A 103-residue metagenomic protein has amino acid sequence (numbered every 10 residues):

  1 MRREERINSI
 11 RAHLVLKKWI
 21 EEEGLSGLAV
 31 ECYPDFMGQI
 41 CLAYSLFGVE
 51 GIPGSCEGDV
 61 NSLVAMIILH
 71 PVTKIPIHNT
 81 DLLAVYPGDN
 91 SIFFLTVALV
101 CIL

Functional and structural regions predicted by a protein language model:
R2-L103: Anaerobic metallocofactor- and corrinoid-dependent redox/one-carbon enzyme cores, especially those from methanogenesis
